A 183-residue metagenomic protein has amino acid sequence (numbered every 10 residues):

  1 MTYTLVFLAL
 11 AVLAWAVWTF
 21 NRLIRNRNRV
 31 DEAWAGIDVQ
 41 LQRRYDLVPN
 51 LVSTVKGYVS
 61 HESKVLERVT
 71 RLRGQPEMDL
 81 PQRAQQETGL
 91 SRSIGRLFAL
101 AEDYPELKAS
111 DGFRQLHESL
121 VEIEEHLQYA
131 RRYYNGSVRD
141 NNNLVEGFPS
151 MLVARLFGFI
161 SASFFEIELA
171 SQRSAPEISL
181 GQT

Functional and structural regions predicted by a protein language model:
M1-T183: A helix-centric hydrophobic-segment signal that preferentially recognizes long, alpha-helical stretches used
